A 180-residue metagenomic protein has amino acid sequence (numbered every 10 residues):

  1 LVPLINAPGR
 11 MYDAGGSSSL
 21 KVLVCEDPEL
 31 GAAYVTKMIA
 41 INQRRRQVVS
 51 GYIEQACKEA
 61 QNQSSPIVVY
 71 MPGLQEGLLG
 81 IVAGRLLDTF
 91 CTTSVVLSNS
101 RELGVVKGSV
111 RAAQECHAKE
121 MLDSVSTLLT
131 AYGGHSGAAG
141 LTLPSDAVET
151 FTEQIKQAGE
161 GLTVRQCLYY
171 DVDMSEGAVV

Functional and structural regions predicted by a protein language model:
L1-K156, C167, D173-A178: Hydrophobic helix-and-loop "lid/oligomerization" segment in the mid-to-C-terminal part of catalytic domains
G161-C167: Non-transmembrane, aqueous-exposed alpha-helical and coiled segments at domain scale
